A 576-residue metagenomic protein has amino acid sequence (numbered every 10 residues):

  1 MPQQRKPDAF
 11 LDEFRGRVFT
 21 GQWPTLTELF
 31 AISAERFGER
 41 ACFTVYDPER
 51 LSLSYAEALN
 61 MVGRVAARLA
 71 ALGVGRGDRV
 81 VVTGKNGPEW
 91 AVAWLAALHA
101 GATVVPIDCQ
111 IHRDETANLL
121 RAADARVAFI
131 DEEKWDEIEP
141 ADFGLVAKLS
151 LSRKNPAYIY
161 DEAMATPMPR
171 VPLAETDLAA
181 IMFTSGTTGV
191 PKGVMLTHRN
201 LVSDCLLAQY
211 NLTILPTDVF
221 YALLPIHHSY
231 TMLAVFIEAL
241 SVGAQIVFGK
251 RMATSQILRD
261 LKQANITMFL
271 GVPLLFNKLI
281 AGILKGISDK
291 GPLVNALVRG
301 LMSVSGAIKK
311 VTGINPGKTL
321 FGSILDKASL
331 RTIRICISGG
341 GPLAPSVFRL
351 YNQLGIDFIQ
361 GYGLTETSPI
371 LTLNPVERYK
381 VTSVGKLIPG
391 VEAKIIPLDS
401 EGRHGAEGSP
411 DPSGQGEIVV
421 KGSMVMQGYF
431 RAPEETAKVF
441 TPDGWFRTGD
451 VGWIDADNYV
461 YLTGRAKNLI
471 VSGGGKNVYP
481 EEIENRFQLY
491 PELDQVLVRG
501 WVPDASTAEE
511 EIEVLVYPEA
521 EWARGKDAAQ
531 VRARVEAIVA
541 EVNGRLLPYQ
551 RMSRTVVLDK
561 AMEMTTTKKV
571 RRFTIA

Functional and structural regions predicted by a protein language model:
D8, D47, E133-E175, I283-S323 (+1 more regions): ANL superfamily adenylate-forming
Q22, C42-G87, A91-L95, H112-A117 (+1 more regions): Conserved AMP-binding/adenylate-forming core of the ANL superfamily
G38-A41, A165-F183, V190, T213-V219: Conserved pre-ATP/AMP-binding loop-to-beta segment of ANL
S52-A56, A179-C205: Conserved AMP-binding A3 loop
I111, A128, G422, Q427-G428 (+1 more regions): AMP-binding/adenylate-forming catalytic core of the ANL superfamily
V202-V219, I226-G322: Conserved AMP-binding/adenylation subdomain of ANL enzymes
K309-T312, P316-V460, A466-L469, I483 (+1 more regions): Conserved AMP-binding/adenylate-forming
Q495, A540-K569: AMP-binding/adenylate-forming catalytic domain of the ANL superfamily
